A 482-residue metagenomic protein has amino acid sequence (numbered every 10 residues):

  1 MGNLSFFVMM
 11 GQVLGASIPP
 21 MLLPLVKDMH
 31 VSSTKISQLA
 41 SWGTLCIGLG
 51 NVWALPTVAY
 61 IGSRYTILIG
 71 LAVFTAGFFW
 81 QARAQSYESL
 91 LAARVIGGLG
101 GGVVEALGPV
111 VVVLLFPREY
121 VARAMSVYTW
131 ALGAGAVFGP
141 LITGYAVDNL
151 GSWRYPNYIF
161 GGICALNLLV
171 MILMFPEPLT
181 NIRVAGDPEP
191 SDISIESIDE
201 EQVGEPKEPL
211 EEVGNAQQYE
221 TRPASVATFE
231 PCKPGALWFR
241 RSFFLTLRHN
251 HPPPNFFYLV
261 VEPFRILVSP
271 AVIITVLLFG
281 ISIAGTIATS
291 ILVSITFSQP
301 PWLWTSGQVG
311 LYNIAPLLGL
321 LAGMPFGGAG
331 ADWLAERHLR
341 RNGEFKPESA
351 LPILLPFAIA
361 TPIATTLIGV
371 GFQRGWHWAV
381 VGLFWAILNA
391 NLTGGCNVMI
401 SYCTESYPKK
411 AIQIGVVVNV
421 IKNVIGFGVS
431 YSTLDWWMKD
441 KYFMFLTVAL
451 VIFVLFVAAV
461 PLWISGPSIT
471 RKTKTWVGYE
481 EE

Functional and structural regions predicted by a protein language model:
M1, P176-L259, A335-K346, K472-E482: Intrinsically disordered, low-complexity terminal tails of fungal membrane proteins
M1-N3, S86, N250-S282: Juxtamembrane cytosolic amphipathic helices that cap and anchor the N-termini of specific transmembrane helices
G2-S33, L49-G50, V104, G108 (+2 more regions): Extracytoplasmic
V8, Q12, S41-G48, L55 (+7 more regions): C-terminal transmembrane bundle
M29-H30, W53, V58-G62, R83-S89 (+4 more regions): Helix-breaking motifs and short loop linkers at transmembrane-helix boundaries and internal kinks in secondary membrane
A93-L132: Cytoplasmic helix-loop-helix junction between adjacent transmembrane helices in 12-TM secondary transporters
Y120-T143, V147-D148, Y158-N167, M171 (+2 more regions): Glycine-rich segments within core transmembrane alpha-helices of 12-TM secondary carriers
C164-A185, A331, A335, A459-W463: C-terminal membrane-cytosol helix-exit motif in multi-pass small-molecule transporters
